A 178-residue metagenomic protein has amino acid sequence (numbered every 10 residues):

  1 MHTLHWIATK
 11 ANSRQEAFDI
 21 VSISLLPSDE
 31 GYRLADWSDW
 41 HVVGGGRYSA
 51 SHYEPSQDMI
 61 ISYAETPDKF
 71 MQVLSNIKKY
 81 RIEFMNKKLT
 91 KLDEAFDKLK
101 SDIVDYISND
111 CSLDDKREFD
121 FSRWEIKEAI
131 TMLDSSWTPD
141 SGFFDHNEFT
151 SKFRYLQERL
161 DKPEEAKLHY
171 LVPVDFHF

Functional and structural regions predicted by a protein language model:
M1, L133-F178: Acidic, proline/glycine-rich low-complexity IDRs
M1-W40, L168-F178: Short, extreme N-terminal segment that most often corresponds to the first beta-strand
H2-T3, E16-V21, P55, K69-Q72 (+3 more regions): Exposed alpha-helical structural elements
A11, E16-F18, Y80, F84-K87 (+1 more regions): Generic marker of "main functional regions" within proteins
I23-G142: Low-complexity, serine/threonine/proline-enriched polar segments
